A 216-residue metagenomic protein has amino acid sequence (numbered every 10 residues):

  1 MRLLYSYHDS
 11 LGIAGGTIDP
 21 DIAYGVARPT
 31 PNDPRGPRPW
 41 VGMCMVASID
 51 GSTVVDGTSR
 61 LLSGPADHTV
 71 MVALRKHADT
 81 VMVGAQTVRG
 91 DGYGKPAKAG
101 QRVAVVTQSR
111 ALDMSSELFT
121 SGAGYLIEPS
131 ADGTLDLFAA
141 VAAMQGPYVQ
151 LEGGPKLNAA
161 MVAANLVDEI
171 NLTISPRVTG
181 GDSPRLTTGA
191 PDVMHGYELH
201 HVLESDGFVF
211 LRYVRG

Functional and structural regions predicted by a protein language model:
M1-G216: Enzymes that bind and transform nitrogen-containing heteroaromatic metabolites
